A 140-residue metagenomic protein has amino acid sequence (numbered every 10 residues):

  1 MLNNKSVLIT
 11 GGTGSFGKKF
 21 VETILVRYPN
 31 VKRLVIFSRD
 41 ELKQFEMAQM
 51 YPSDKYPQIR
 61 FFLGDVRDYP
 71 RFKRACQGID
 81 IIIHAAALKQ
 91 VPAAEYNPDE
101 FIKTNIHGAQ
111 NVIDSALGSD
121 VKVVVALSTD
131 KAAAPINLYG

Functional and structural regions predicted by a protein language model:
N3-S6, I79, V121: Phosphate-coordination loops involved in phosphoryl transfer and adenosine-cofactor binding
K5-Y28: N-terminal Rossmann NAD(P)H-binding glycine-rich loop of SDR-like oxidoreductase domains
Y28-K43: Conserved glycine-rich Rossmann-like NAD(P)H-binding loop of the short-chain dehydrogenase/reductase
S38, F62-L63, K103: Conserved residues in the N-terminal Rossmann fold of short-chain dehydrogenase/reductase
L42, R67, K89: Adenine-nucleotide cofactor-binding loop residues
M47-Y56: Short, conserved SAM-binding/catalytic segment of Class I S-adenosyl-L-methionine-dependent methyltransferases
R60-I81: Conserved Rossmann-fold cofactor-binding substructure of NAD(P)-dependent oxidoreductases
I81-H84, L88-G140: Conserved Rossmann-fold NAD(P)-dependent oxidoreductase catalytic core, especially the SDR/UDP-sugar
